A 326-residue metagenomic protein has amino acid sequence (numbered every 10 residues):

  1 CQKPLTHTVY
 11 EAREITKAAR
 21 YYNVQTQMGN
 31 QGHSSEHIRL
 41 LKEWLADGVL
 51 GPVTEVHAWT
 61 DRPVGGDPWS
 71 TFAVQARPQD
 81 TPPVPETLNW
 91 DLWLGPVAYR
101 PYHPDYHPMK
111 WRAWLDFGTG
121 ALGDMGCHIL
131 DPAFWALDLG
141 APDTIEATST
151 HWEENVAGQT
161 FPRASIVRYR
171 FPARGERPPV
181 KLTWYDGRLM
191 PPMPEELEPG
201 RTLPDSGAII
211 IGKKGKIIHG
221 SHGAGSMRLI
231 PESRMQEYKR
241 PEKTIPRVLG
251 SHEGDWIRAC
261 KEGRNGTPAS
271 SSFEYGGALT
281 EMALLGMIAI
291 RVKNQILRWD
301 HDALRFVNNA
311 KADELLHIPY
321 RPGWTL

Functional and structural regions predicted by a protein language model:
C1-S34, G48, N294: Beta-strand-loop-alpha-helix segment that lines the small-molecule cofactor/substrate pocket of alpha/beta enzymes
L5-A12, Q31-S35, T60-R62, H222-A224 (+1 more regions): Short, solvent-exposed turn/loop segments enriched in Gly/Ser/Thr/Pro and often Arg
V9-A12, A18-R20, I38, G66 (+1 more regions): Active-site-proximal cap/loop segments of hydrolase catalytic domains
I15, L41, L285: Aromatic/hydrophobic pocket-lining residues that form π-stacking "cages" and hydrophobic walls in ligand
Q25-Q27, H57, I218: Structural detector of well-ordered beta-strand residues that form the stable sheet scaffold of enzyme domains
H37-W93: Rossmann-like NAD(P)H-binding beta-loop-alpha module
T81-P82, E86-S272, T280-I288, V292-D302 (+2 more regions): Glycine-rich, aromatic-lined ligand/substrate-binding cores of catalytic and carbohydrate-binding domains
D313-L326: Tryptophan-rich aromatic "cage" segments
